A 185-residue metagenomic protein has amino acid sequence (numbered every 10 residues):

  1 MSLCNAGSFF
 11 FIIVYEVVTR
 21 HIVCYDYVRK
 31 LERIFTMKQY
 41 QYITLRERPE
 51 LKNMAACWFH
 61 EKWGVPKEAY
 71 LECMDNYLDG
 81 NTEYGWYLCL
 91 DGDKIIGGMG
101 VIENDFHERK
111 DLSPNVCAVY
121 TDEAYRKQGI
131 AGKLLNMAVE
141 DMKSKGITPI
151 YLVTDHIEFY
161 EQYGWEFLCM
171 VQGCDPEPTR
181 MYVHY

Functional and structural regions predicted by a protein language model:
M1-S2, S8, E16: Targeting/processing segments of secretory and organellar proteins
F11-T36: Short, Lys/Arg-enriched N-terminal segments with co-localized hydrophobic residues within the first ~10-30 amino acids
Y25, E32-C73, W86-L90: Short amphipathic alpha-helix that is part of the acyltransferase structural core
Y77-E83: Short loop/turn motifs at secondary-structure junctions and domain boundaries
Y84, P176-M181: Short hydrophobic/aromatic beta-strand or adjacent loop that forms the aromatic wall/cage of a ligand/substrate-binding
L88, K94-N104, N115, Y120: Conserved beta-strand in the GNAT
T121, K127-E140: Conserved acetyl-CoA-binding loop-helix of GNAT-fold acetyltransferases
S144, T148, T154-P178: Conserved active-site alpha-helix within GNAT-family acetyltransferase domains
